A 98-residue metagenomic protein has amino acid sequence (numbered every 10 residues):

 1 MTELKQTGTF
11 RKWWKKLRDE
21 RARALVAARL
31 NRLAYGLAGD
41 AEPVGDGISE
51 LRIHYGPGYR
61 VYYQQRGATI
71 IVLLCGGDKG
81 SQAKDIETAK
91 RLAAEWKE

Functional and structural regions predicted by a protein language model:
T2, K15, E42, D46: Flexible, active-site-adjacent loop/turn segments at secondary-structure boundaries
E3, K12, E20-R23, A38 (+2 more regions): Enriched for short, Lys/Arg-rich terminal
Q6: Local sequence-structure signature of Cys/Sec-based thiol-disulfide redox active-site neighborhoods
T9: Residue-level recognition of oxygen-bearing side chains
A28-Y55: A short, surface-exposed loop/turn module that caps and links secondary-structure elements
